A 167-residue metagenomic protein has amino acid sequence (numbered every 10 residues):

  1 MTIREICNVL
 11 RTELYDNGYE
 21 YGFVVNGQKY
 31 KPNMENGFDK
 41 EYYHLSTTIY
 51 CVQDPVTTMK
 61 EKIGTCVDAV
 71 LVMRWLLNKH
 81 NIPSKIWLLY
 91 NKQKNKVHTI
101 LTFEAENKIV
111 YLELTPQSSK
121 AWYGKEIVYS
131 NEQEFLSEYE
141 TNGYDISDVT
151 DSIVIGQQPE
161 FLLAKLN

Functional and structural regions predicted by a protein language model:
M1-N167: A structural boundary/capping signal
